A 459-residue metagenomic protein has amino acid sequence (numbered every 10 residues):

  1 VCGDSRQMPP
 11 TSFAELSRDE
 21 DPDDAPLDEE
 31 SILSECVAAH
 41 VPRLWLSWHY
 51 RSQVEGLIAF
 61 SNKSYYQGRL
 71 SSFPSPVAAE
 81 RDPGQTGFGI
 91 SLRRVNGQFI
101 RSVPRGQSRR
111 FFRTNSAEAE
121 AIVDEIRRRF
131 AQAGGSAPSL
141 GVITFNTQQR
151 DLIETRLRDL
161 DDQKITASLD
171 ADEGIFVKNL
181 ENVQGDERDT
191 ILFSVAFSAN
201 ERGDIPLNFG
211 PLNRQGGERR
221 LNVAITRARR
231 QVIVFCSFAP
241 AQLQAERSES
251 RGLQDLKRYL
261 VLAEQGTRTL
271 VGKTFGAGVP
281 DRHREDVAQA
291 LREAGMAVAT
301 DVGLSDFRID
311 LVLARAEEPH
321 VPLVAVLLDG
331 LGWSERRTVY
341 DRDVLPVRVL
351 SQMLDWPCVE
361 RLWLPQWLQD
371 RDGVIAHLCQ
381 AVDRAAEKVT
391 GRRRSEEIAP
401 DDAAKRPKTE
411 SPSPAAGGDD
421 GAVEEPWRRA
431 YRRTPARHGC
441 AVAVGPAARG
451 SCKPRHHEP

Functional and structural regions predicted by a protein language model:
V1-D286, A290-E293, T300-G303: Conserved helicase motor core of SF1/SF2 NTP-dependent helicases
C2-D4, D329, W363-L364: A secondary-structure boundary/capping signal
E218-V232, D343-E360: Metal-dependent nuclease catalytic cores in nucleic-acid-processing enzymes, especially RNase H-like/related
I233-C236, A325, E360-R361: Conserved active-site loop/cleft motifs that coordinate metal ions or position small ligands
R292-P322: Active-site metal-binding core of divalent-cation-utilizing nuclease and nuclease-like domains
V312-V347, Q366-Q369: Short beta-strand-loop-alpha-helix junction that forms the active-site gateway of nucleic-acid-processing nucleases
M353-E424: Basic, glycine-rich
R392-R393, E410, A415-P459: Accessory DNA-binding and partner-docking regions appended to nucleic-acid-acting proteins, especially the terminal
